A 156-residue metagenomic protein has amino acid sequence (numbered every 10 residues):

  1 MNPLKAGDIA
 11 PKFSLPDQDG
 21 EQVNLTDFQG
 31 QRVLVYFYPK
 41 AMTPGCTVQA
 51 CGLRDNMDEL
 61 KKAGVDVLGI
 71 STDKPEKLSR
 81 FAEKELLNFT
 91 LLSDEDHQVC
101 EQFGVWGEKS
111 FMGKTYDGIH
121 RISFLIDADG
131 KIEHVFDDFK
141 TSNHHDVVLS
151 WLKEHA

Functional and structural regions predicted by a protein language model:
M1-A156: Chalcogenol-based redox active-site neighborhoods
